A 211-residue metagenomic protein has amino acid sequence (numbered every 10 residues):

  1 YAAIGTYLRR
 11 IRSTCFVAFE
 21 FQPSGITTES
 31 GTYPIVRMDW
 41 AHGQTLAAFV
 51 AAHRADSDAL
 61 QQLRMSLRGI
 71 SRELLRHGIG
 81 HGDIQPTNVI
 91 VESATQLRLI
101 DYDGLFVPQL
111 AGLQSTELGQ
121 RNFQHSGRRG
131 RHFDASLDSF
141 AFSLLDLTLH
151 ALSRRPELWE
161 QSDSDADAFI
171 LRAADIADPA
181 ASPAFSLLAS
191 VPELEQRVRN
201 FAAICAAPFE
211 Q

Functional and structural regions predicted by a protein language model:
Y1-E20: The N-lobe alphaC helix and its flanking beta3-alphaC-beta4 segment of protein kinase-like domains, centered on
C15-Q62, G112: Conserved structural core of kinase catalytic domains
S71, L75-T87, V91-E92: Catalytic-loop of the protein kinase fold
D101-F106: Activation of the activation-loop gatekeeper triad in protein kinase-fold domains
L113-G127: Conserved activation segment of eukaryotic-like protein kinases, specifically the C-terminal portion of the activation
G127-S136: Conserved end of the kinase activation segment
F142-H150: Short, conserved alpha-helix in the C-lobe of eukaryotic-like protein kinase catalytic domains
A151-Q211: Helical subdomain adjoining the active site within ATP-dependent kinase catalytic cores
